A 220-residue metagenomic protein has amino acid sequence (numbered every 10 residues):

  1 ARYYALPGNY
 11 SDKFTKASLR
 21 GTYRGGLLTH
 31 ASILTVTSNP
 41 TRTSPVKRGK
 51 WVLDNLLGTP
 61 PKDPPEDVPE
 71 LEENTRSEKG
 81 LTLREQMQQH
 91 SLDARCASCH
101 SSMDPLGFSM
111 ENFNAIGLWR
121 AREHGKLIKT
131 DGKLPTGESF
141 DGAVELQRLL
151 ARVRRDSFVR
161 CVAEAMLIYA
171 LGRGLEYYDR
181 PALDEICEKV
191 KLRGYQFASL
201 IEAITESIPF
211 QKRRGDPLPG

Functional and structural regions predicted by a protein language model:
A1-D156, A163-I168, R180-R193, E202-G220: Active-site substrate-binding loop specific to GH73 endo-beta-N-acetylglucosaminidase modules in bacterial autolysins
Y169-G174: Core structural elements
Q196-F197: Helix N-cap / loop-to-helix initiation motif
